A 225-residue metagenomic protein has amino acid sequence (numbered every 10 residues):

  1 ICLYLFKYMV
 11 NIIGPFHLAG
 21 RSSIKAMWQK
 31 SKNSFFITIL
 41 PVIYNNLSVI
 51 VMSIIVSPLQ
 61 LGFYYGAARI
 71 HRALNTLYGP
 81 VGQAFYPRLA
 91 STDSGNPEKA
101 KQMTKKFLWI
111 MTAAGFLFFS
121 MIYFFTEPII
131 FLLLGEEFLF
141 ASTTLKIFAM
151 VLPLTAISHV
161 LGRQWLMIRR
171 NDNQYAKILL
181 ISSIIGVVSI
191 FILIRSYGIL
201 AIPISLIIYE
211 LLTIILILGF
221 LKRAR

Functional and structural regions predicted by a protein language model:
I1, Q60, T126, F131 (+1 more regions): Membrane-interface helix-loop junctions in multi-pass transport and translocation proteins
I1-G20, V81-A84, G162-W165, N173 (+2 more regions): C-terminal transmembrane helix end/exit motif
C2-N45, R88-Q102, R225: Interhelical loop/hinge segments that connect adjacent transmembrane helices in multipass membrane
A26-K30, S34, M52-R72, L139-T143 (+1 more regions): Interfacial/gating helices of multi-pass transporter permease domains
N33, S48-V49, G62-Y78, I110 (+2 more regions): Alpha-helical transmembrane segments of polytopic membrane transporters and translocases
A67, H71-G95, G162-I168: Helix-loop junctions and terminal segments of transmembrane helices in multi-pass membrane transport/translocation
F124-P153: Interfacial segments at transmembrane-helix termini and the short loops linking adjacent helices
L152-I178: Membrane-interface junctions at transmembrane-helix termini in multi-pass inner-membrane proteins
